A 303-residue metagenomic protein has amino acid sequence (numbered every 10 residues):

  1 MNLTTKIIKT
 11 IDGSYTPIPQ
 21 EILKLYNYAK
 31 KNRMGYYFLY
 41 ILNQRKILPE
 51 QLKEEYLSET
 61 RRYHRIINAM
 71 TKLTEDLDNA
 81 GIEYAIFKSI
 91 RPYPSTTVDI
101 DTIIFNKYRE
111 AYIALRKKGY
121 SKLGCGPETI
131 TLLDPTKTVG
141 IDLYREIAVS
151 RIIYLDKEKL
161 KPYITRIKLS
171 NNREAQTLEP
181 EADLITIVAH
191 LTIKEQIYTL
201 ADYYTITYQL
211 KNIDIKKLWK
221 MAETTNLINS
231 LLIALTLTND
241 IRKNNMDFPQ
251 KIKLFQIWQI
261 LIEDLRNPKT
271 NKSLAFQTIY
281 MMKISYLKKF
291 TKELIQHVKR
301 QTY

Functional and structural regions predicted by a protein language model:
M1-V98, I104-Y303: Conserved NTP-donor binding/palm subdomain of two-metal-ion nucleotidyltransferases/polymerases, i.e., the charged
